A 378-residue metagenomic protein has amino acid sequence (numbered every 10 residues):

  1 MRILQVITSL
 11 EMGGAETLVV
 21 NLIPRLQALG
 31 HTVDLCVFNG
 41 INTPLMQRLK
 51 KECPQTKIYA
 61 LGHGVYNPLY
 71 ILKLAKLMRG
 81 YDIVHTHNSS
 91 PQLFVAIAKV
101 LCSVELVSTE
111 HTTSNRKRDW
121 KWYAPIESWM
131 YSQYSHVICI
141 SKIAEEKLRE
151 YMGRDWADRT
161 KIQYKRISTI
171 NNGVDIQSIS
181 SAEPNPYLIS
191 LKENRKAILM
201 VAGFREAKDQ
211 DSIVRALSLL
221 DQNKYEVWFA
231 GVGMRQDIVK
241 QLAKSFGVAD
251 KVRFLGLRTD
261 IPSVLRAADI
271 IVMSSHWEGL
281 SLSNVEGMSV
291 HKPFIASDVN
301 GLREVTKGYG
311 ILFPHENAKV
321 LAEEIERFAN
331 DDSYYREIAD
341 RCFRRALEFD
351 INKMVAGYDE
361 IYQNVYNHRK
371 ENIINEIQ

Functional and structural regions predicted by a protein language model:
R2-Y66, R149, W156-Q163, G233-R235: N-terminal strand-loop element at the rim of the active site of nucleotide-sugar-dependent glycosyltransferases
G13-P24, K196-L219, M234-K240, K319-V320: A conserved mid-protein helix/loop that constitutes part of the nucleotide-sugar donor-binding site
K57, K240-G256: Nucleotide-activated donor-binding/catalytic signature segment of Leloir-type glycosyltransferases, i.e., the conserved
V65, R149-E150, I162-S190, S263 (+1 more regions): Acidic anion/phosphate-binding donor-loop and adjacent secondary structure in glycosyltransferase catalytic cores
M78, S108-S135, E146: A conserved, positively charged/aromatic
T86-F94, E110: Short His-centered aromatic/hydrophobic patch
L257, H276: Aromatic "clamp/platform" in nucleotide-sugar-dependent glycosyltransferases that forms part of the donor/acceptor
A296, I311-A318, R327-D332, L347: Conserved acidic donor-binding segment of nucleotide-sugar-dependent glycosyltransferases
